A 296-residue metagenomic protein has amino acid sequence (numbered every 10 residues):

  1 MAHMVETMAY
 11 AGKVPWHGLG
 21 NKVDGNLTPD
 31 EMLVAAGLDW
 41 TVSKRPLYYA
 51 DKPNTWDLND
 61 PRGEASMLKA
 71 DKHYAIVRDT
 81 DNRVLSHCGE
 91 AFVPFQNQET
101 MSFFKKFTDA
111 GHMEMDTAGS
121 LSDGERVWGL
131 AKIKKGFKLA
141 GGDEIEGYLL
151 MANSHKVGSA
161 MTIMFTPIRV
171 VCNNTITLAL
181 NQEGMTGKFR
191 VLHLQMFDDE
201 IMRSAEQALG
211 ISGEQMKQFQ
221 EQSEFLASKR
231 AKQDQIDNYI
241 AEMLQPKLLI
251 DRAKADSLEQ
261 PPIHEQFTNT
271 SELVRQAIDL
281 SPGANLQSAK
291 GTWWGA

Functional and structural regions predicted by a protein language model:
M1-N59, K135-A296: Intrinsically disordered, low-complexity regions enriched in serine/threonine
P53-K72: An N-terminal amphipathic alpha-helical segment
S66-A91: A short, surface-exposed helix-loop junction/capping segment
E90-E114: Amphipathic alpha-helical segments
F95-S102, S122, R126-W128, E146: Short, well-structured alpha-helical interface segments that form or flank functional binding sites
D109-L139: Ser/Thr-rich, low-complexity intrinsically disordered terminal regions
